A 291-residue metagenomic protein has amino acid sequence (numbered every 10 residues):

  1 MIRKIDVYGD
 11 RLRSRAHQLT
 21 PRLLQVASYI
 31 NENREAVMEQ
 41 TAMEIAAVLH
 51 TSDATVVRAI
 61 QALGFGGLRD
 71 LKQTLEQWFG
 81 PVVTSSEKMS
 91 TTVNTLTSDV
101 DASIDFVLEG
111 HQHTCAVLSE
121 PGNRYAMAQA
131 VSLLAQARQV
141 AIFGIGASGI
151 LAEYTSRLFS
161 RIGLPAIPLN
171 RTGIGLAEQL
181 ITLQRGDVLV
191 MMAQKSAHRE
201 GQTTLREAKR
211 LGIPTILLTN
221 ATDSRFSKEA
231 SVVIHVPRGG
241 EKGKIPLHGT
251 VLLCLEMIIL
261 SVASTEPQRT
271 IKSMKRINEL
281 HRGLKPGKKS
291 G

Functional and structural regions predicted by a protein language model:
K4-G9, H17-Q18, L24-Q25, E32-E39 (+1 more regions): HTH-adjacent hinge/linker in prokaryotic transcriptional regulators
V7, R11, Q25-Y29, R58 (+8 more regions): Alpha-helical scaffold segments in soluble metabolic enzymes
A135-L253, I259-E266: Glycine-rich phosphate-binding loops that contact phosphosugars or nucleotide phosphates
Q268-G291: A short, charged, Gly/Pro-tolerant segment at domain boundaries
